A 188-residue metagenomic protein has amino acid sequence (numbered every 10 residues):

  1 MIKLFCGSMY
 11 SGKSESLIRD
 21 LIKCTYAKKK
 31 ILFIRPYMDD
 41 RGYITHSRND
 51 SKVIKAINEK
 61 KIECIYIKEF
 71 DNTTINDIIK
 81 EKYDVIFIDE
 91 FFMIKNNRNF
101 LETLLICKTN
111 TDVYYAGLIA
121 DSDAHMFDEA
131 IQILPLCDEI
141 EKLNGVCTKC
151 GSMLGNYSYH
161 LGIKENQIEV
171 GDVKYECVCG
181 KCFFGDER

Functional and structural regions predicted by a protein language model:
M1-T74, D121-Q132, K142-G145, Y157 (+1 more regions): Conserved P-loop
I2-L4, K30-L32, D84-F87, D112-Y114: Residue-level preference for the first positions of well-ordered beta-strands
I75-D84: Short basic/glycine-enriched coil/helix segment immediately N-terminal to the Walker B
D89-F91: Walker B catalytic acidic pair
M93-N96: Residues immediately C-terminal
I106-E129: Sensor-1/coupling segment of RecA-like P-loop NTPase cores
K149-S152, K181: Short, cysteine/histidine-rich loop/knuckle motifs that typically chelate Zn2+
